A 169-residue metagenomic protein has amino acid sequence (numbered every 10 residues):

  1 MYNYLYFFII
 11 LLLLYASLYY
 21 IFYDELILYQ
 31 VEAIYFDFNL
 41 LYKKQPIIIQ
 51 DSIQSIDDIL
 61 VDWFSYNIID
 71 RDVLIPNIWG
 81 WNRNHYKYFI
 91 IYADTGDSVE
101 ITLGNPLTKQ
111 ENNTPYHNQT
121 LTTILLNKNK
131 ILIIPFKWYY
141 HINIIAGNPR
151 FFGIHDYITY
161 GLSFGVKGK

Functional and structural regions predicted by a protein language model:
M1-L26: Terminal signal-anchor or tail-anchor transmembrane helices that tether membrane-associated enzymes to cellular
Y23-K43, I48-K128, W138-K169: Active-site region of the double-stranded beta-helix
